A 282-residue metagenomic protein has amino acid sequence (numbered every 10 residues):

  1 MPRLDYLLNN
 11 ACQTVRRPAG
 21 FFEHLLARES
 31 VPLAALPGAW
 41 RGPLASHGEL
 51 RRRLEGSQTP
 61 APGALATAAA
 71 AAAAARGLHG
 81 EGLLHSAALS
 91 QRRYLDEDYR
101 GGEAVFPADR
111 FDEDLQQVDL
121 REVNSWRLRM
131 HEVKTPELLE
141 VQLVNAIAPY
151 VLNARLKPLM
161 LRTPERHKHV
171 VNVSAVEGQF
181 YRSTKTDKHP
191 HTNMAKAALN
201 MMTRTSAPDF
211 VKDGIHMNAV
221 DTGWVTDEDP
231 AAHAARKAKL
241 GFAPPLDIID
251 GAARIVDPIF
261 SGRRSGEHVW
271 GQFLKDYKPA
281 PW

Functional and structural regions predicted by a protein language model:
M1-N9: A glycine-rich helix->loop->beta "capping" turn within Rossmann-like NAD(P)(H)-dependent oxidoreductase domains
D5, K168-W282: NAD(P)H-dependent oxidoreductase Rossmann-fold/reductase module
L8, V141, L152-L156, M202-T203 (+1 more regions): Hydrophobic positions on the long internal alpha-helix of Rossmann-like NAD(P)-dependent oxidoreductase domains
T14-P18, R155-R166: A short helix-coil junction within the Rossmann-fold of NAD(P)-dependent oxidoreductases
R17-A61: Internal, charge-rich low-complexity segments
A19, W126-M130, E137-L138: Substrate-binding pocket helix/loop in short-chain dehydrogenase/reductase
G38, R51-Y99, E103-V105, R236-W282: C-terminal helical subdomain
